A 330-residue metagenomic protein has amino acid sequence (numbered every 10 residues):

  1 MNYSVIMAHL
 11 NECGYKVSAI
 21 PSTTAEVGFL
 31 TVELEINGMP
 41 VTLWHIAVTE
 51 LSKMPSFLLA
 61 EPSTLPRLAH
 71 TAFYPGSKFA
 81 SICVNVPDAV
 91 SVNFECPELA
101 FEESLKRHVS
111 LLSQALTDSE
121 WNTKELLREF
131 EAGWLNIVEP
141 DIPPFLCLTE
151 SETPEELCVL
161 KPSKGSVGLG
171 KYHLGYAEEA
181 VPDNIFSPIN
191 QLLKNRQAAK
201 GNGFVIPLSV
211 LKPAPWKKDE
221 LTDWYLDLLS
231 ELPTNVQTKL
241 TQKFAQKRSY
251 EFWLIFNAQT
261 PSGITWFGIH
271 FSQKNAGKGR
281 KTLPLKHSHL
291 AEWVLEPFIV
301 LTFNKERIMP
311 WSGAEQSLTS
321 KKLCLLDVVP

Functional and structural regions predicted by a protein language model:
M1-G14: Amphipathic alpha-helical segments
E12-P40, P297-L323: Short N-terminal secondary-structure initiator segments
K16-P87, L99: Compact alpha/beta protein-protein interaction domains typified by the UBC
A25-E26, Q114, E129-W134: Defense-system signaling and execution modules centered on TIR/cGAS-STING-like, death/scaffold domains and their
T64-L126: Glycine-centered motif in EGF-like
L126-E150: Long, charged, helix-prone linker segments
P143-L326: Glycine/serine-rich phosphate-binding loop and adjoining beta1-alpha1 elements at the start of nucleotide-handling
V329-P330: Rossmann-like NAD(P)H-binding beta-loop-alpha module
